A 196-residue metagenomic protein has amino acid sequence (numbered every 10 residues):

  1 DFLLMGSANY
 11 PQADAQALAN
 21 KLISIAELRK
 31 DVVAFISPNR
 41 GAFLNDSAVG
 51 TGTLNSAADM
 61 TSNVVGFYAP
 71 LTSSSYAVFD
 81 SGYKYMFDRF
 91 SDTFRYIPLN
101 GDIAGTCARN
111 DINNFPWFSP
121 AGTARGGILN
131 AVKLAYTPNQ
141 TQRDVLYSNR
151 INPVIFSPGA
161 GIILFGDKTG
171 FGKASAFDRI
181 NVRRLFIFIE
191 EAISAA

Functional and structural regions predicted by a protein language model:
D1-A196: A glycine- and small-residue-enriched flexible loop/hinge signal that marks low-structured segments
